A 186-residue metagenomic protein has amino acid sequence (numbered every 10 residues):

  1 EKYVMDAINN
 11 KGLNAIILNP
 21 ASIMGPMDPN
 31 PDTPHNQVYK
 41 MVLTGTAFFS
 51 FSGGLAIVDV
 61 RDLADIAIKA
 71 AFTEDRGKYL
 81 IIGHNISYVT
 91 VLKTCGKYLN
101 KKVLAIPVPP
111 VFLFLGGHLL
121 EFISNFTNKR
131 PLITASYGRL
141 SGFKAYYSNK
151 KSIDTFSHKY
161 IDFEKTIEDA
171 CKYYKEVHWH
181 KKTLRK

Functional and structural regions predicted by a protein language model:
E1-I17: Active-site Tyr-X1-5-Lys
E1-K2, D32-N36, G53-V58: Short-chain dehydrogenase/reductase
V4, A67-A71, C95, I167-Y174: Hydrophobic "lid"/C-terminal helical patch of Rossmann-like NAD(P)-dependent dehydrogenase/epimerase domains
K11-L13, G25-N36, K69-Y79, K101-V103: Glycine/proline-rich active-site loop of Rossmann-fold NAD(P)-dependent oxidoreductases
P20-A21, P26, H84: Proline-glycine-enriched beta-turn/loop adjacent to the NAD(P) cofactor-binding site in Rossmann-like oxidoreductases
Y39-A47, G53-N100: Alpha-helical substrate-binding/gating segment
K93-G142, H180: Terminal hydrophobic/aromatic helix or amphipathic segment near a protein terminus
N149-K186: Amphipathic terminal alpha-helices
